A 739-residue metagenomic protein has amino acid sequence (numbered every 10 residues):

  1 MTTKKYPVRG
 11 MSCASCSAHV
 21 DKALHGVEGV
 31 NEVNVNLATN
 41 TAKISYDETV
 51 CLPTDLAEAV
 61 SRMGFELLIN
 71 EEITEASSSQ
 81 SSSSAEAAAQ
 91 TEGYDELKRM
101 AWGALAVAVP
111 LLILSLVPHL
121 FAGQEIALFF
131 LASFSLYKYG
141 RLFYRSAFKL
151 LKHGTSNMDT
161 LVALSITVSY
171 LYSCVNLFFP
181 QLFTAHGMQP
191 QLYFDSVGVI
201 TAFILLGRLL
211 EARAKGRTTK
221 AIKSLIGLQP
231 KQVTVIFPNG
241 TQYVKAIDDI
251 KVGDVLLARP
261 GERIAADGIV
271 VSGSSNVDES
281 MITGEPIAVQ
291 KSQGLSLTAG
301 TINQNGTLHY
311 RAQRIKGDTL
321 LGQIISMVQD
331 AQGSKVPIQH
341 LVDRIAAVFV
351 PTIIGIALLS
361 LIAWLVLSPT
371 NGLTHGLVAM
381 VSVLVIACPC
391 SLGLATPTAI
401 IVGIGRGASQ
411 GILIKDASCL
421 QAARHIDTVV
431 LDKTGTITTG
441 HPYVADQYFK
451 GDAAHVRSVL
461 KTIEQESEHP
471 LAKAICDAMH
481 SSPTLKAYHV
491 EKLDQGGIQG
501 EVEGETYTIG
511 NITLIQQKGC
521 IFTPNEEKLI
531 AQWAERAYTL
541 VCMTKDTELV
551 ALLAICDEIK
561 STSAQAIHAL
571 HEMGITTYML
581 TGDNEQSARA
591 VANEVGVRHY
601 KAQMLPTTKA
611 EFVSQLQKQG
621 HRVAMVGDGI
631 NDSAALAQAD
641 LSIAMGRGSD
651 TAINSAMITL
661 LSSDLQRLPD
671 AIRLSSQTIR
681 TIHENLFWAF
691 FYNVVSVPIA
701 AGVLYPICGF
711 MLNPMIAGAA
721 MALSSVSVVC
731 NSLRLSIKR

Functional and structural regions predicted by a protein language model:
M1-Q124, K149, S224, T241-V244 (+3 more regions): Flexible metal-binding regulatory segments at protein termini and peripheral loops
T2, A18, N31, G504 (+1 more regions): Conserved ATP-binding TGD loop and adjacent catalytic N/P-domain core of P-type ATPases
E28-D47, L192-F194, K223-D318, S418-L460 (+1 more regions): Conserved cytosolic catalytic loops of P-type ATPases
R62-N70, S84-A85, L128, A132-Q232 (+6 more regions): Actuator/coupling domain of P-type ATPases
A101-L111, H340-P369, M380-C388, G393-T398 (+1 more regions): Bilayer-spanning, highly hydrophobic alpha-helical transmembrane segments
V117-L120, K152, L171, R406 (+8 more regions): Membrane-embedded alpha-helical bundles of multi-pass transporters
I282, L341, V378, C388-I463 (+3 more regions): Conserved catalytic phosphorylation-site environment of P-type ATPases
L471, H480-A590, L605: Signature of the cytosolic headpiece of P-type E1-E2 ATPases
